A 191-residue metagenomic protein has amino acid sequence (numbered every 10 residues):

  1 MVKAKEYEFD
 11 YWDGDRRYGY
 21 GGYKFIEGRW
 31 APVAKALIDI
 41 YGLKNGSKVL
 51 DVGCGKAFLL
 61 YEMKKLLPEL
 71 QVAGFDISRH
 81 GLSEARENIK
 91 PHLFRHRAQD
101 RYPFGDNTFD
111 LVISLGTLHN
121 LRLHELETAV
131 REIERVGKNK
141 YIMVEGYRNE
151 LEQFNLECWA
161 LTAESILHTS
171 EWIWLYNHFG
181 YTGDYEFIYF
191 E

Functional and structural regions predicted by a protein language model:
M1-Y41, N45-G105, L121-R135, N139-E191: Class I (Rossmann-like) S-adenosyl-L-methionine-dependent methyltransferase catalytic domain, capturing the SAM-binding
I113: A conserved beta-strand element that flanks and buttresses the S-adenosyl-L-methionine
G116-N120: Short catalytic micro-motifs in class I SAM-dependent methyltransferases
